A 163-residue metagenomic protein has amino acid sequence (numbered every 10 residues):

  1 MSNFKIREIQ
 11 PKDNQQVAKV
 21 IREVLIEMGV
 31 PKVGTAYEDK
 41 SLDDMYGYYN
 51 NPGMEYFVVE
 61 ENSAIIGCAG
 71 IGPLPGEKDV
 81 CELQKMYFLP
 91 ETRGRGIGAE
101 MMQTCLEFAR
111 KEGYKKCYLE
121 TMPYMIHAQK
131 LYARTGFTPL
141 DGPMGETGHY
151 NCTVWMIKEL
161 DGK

Functional and structural regions predicted by a protein language model:
F4, E8-Q84, L89-E91, M102-T104 (+3 more regions): Acetyl-CoA-dependent GNAT
I6-N14, Y114-P123: Generic detector of contiguous secondary-structure segments
Q15, R95, V154: Glycine-centered loop/turn positions within well-structured domains that cap or flank conserved ligand/cofactor-binding
K32, E60, K78, G98 (+3 more regions): Residue-level detector of alpha-helical recognition elements and their boundaries
A64, M86-Q103, R110-E112, K116 (+2 more regions): Conserved glycine-rich acetyl-CoA-binding loop
K115-Y118, M122-K163: C-terminal "cap" of GNAT-fold acetyltransferases
